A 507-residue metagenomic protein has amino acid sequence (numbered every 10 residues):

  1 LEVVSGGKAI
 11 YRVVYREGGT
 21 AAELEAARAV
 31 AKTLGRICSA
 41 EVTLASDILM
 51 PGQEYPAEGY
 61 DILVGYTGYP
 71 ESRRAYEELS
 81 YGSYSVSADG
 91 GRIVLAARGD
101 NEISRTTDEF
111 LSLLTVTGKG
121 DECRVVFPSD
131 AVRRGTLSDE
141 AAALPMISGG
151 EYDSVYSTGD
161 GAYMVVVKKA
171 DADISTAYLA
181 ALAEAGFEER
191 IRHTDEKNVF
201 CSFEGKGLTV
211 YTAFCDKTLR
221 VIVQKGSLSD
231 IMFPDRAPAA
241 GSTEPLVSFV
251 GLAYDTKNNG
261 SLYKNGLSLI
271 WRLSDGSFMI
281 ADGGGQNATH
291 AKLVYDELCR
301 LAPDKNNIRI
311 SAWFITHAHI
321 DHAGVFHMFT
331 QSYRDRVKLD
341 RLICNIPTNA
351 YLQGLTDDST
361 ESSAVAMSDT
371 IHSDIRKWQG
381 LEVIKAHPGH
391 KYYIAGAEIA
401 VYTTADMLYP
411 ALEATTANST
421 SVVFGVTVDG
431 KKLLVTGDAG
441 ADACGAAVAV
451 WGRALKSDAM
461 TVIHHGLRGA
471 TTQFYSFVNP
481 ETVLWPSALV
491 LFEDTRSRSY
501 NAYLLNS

Functional and structural regions predicted by a protein language model:
L1-R12, S129-K168, I222-I231: Compositionally biased P/S/T/G-rich terminal and signal peptide-adjacent segments that lie outside catalytic cores
L1-T136: Solvent-exposed alpha-helical segments and adjacent loops that form catalytic or protein-interaction surfaces
V14, D61-V64, I93-A96, I270-R272 (+7 more regions): Structural recognition of the beta-strand scaffold that forms the well-ordered cores of secreted hydrolase catalytic
A21-I37, K169-I191: Amphipathic alpha-helical segments
D230-I308, K385-K456: Core dinuclear metal-dependent hydrolase active-site scaffold
N265, N287-A288, A318-G324, N349-L352 (+4 more regions): Active-site environment of divalent metal-dependent phosphoester hydrolases
G276, A288-P347, V450-L467, N479-L484: Active-site metal-binding motif and surrounding structural segment of the metallo-beta-lactamase
R341-I343, P347-L408, A414-N418, T482 (+1 more regions): Binuclear metal-ion centers of metallo-dependent hydrolases, dominated by the metallo-beta-lactamase
